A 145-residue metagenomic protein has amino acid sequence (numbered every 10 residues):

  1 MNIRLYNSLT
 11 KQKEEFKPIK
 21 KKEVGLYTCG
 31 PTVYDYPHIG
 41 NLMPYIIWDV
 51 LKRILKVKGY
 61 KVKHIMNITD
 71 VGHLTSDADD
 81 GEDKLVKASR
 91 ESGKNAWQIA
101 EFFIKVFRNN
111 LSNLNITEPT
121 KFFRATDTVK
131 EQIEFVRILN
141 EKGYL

Functional and structural regions predicted by a protein language model:
M1-L145: NTP-dependent nucleotidyl-transfer catalytic core
